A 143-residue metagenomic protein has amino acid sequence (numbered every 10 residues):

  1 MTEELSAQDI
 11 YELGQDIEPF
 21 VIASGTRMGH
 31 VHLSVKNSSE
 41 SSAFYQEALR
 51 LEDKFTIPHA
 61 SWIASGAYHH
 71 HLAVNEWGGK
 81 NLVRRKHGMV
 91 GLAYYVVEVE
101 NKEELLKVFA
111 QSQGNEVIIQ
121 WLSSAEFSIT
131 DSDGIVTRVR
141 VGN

Functional and structural regions predicted by a protein language model:
M1-F55, G66-W121, I129-N143: Glyoxalase I/VOC metalloenzyme domain signal
A60, E126-S128: Short hydrophobic/aromatic beta-strand element in the GNAT-like acyltransferase core that lines or flanks the acyl-donor
